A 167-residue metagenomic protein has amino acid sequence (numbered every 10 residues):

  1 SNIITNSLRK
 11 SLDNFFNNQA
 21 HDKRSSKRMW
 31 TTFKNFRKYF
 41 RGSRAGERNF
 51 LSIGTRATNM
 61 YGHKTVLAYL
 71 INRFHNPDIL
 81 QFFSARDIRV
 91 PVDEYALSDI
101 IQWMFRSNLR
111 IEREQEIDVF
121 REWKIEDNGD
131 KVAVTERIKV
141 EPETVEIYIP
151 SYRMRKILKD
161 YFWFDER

Functional and structural regions predicted by a protein language model:
S1-A57: Conserved helicase/translocase motor-coupling segment
R44-D165: Conserved RecA-like P-loop NTPase helicase motor core
